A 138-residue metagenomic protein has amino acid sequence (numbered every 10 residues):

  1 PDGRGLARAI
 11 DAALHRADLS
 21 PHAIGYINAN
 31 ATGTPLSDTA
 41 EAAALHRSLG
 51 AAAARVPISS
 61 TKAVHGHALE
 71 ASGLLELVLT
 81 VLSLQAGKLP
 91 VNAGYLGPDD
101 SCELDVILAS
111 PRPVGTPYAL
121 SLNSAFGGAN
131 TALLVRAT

Functional and structural regions predicted by a protein language model:
P1-T138: Conserved "HGTGT" condensation-loop signature of ketosynthase/thiolase-family condensing enzymes that catalyze
